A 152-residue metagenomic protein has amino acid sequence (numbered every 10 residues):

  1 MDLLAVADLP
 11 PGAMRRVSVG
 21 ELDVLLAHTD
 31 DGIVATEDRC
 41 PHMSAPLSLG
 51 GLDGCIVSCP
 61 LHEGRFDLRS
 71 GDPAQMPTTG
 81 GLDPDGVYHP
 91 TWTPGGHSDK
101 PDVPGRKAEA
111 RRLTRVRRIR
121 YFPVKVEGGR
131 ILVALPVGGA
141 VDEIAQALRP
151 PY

Functional and structural regions predicted by a protein language model:
M1-A7: Short amphipathic
P11, R15-Y152: Rieske [2Fe-2S] iron-sulfur-binding domain
